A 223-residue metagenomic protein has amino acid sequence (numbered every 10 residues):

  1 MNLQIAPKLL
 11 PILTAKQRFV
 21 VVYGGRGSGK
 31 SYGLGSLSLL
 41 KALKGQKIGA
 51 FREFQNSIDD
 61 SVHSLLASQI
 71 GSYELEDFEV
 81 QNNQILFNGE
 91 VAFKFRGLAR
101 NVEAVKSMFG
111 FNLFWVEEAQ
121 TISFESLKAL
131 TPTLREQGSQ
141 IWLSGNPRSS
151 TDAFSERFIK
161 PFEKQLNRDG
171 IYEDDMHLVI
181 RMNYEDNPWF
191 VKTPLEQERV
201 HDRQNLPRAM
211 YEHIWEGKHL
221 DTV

Functional and structural regions predicted by a protein language model:
M1-V223: Phosphate/NTP-binding elements of NTP-utilizing enzymes
